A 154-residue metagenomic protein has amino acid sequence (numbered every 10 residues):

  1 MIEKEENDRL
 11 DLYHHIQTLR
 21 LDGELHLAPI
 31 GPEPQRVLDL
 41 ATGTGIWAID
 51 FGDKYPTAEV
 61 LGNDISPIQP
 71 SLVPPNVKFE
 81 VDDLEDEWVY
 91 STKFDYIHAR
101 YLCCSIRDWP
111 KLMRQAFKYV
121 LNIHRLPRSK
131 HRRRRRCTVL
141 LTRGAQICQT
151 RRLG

Functional and structural regions predicted by a protein language model:
M1-K93, K111, R128: N-terminal charged/capping segments associated with class I S-adenosyl-L-methionine
H98: A conserved beta-strand element that flanks and buttresses the S-adenosyl-L-methionine
Y101-L102: Short catalytic micro-motifs in class I SAM-dependent methyltransferases
I106-D108: Short N-terminal helix/helix-N-cap motif within the alpha/beta-hydrolase-1
P110-R125, K130-R151: A short glycine-rich, Lys/Arg-flanked "PGG" loop and its adjoining helix->strand segment in the class I
